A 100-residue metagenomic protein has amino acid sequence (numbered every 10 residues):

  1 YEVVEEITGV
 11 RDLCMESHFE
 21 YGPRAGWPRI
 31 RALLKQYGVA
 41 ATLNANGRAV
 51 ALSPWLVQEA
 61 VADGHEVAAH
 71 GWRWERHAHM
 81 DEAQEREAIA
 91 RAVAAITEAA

Functional and structural regions predicted by a protein language model:
Y1-A100: Catalytic alpha-helical scaffold of carbohydrate-active enzymes acting on polysaccharides/glycoconjugates
